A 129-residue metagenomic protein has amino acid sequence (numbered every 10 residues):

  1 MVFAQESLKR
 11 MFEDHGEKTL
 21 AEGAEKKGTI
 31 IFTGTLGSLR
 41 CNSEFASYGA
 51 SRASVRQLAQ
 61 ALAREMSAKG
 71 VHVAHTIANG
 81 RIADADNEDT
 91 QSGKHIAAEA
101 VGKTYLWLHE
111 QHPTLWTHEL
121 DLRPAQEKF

Functional and structural regions predicted by a protein language model:
M1-V2, Y48, A53, I77 (+1 more regions): Broad hydrophobic/π-residue packing in well-ordered secondary structure
F3-S7: Hydrophobic positions on the long internal alpha-helix of Rossmann-like NAD(P)-dependent oxidoreductase domains
K9-S54, A59-Q60, R64-S67: Catalytic loop of short-chain dehydrogenase/reductase
A68-F129: C-terminal helical subdomain
